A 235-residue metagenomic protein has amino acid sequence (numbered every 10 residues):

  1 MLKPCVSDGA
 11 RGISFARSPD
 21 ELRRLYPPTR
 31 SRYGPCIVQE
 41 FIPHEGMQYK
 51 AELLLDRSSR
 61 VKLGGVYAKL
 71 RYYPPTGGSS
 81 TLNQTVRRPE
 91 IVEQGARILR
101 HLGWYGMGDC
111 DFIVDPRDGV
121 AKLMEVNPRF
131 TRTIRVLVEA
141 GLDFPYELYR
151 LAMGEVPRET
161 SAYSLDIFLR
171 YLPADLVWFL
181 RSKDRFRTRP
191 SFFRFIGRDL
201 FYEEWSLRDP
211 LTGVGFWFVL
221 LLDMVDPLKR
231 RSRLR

Functional and structural regions predicted by a protein language model:
M1-F15: Conserved anion/nucleotide-ligand pocket segment
S7, I42-M47, G103-G106: A short catalytic or substrate-binding loop motif that flags glycine-/basic-rich loops and adjacent residues that bind
A10, L70-P74, S79-S80, N127-G141: Glycine-rich phosphate/pyrophosphate-binding beta-alpha loops
R17-G77, N83-A96, I113-K122: Phosphate-binding site of ATP-dependent enzymes
H101-R135: Conserved metal-phosphate-binding beta-hairpin within the catalytic cores of diverse ATP-dependent phosphoryl-transfer
D143-L151: C-terminal helical cap and adjacent loop that interface with cofactors, partners, or active-site loops
R150-R235: Peripheral (often C-terminal) accessory segments that flank ATP-dependent C-N-forming ligase machineries
